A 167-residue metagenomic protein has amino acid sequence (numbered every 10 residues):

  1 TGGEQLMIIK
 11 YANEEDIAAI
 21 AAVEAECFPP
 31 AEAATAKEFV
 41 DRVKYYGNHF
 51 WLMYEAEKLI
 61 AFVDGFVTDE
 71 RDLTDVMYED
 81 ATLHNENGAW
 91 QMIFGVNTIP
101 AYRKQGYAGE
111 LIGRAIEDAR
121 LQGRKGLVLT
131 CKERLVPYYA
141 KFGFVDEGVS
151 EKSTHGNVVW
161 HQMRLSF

Functional and structural regions predicted by a protein language model:
T1-L6: Short, Lys/Arg-enriched N-terminal segments with co-localized hydrophobic residues within the first ~10-30 amino acids
M7-I20: A short beta-loop-alpha structural element at the N-terminal edge of CoA-dependent acyl/N-acetyltransferase catalytic
A22-T35: Helix-loop element at the rim of GNAT/NAT acetyltransferase active sites that forms part of the acceptor-substrate
F50-E55: Cytosolic beta-strand hydrophobic patch enriched in CBS
K58-V96, R103, G113, K152-W160: Conserved acyl-donor/pantetheine-binding loop and adjacent beta-alpha core of acyl/acetyltransferases and related
I112, D118-C131: Conserved GNAT acetyl-CoA-binding A-motif
L121, E133-V158: Conserved active-site alpha-helix within GNAT-family acetyltransferase domains
